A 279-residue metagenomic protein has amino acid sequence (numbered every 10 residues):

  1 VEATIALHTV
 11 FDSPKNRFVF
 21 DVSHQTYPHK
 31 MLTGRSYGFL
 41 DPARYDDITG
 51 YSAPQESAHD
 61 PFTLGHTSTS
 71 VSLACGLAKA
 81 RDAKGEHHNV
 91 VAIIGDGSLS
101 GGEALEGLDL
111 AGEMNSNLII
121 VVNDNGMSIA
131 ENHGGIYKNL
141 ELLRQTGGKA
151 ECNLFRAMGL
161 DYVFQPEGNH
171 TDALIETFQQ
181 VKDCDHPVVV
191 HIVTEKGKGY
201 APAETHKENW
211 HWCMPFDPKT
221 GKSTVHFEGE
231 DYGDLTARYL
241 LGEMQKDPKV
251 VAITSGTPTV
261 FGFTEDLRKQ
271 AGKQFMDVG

Functional and structural regions predicted by a protein language model:
V1-M114, Y232, E243, D247-D266: Cofactor-binding active-site loop characterized by glycine-rich and histidine/acidic residues
D60-F216, T220-G229, G233-R238: Glycine-rich ThDP/TPP pyrophosphate-binding loop and its adjacent helix/strand module within ThDP-dependent enzymes
F178-V181, E204, F261-Q270: Short glycine/threonine-rich loop-to-helix capping motif typified by GTGT followed within a few residues by an Asp-Pro
D185-P187, D247, K273: Active-site lining segments that contact anionic ligands and/or coordinate catalytic metals
Q274-G279: Active-site cofactor/substrate anionic-group-binding motifs, chiefly glycine- and Lys/Arg-rich phosphate-binding loops
